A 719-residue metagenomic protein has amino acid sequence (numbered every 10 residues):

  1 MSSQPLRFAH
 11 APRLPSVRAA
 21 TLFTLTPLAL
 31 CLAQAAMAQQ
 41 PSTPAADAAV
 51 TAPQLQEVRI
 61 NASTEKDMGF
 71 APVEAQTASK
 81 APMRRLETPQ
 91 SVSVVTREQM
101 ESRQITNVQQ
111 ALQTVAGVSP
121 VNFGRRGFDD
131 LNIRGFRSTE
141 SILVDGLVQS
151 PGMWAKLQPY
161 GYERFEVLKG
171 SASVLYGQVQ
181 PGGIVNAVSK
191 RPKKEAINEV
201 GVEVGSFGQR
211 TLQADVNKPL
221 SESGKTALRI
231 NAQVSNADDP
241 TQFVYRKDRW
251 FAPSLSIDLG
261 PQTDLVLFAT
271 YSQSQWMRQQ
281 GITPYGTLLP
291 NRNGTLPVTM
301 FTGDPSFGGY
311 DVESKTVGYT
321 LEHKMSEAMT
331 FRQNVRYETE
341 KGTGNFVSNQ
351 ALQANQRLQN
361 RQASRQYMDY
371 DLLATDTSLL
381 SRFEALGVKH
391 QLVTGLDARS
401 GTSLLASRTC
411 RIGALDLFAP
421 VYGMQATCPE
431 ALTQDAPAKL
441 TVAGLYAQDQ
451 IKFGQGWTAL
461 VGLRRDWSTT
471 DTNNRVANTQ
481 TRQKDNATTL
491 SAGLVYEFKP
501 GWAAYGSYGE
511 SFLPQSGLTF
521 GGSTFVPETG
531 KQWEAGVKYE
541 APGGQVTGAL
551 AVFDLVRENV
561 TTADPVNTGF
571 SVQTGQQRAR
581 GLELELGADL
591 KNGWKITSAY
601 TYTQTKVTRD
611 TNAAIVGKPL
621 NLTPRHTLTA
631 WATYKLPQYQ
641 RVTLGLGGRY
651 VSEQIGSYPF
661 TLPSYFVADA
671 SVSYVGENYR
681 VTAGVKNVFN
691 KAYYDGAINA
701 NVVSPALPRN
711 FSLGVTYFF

Functional and structural regions predicted by a protein language model:
L55-A196, V200, A535, N699: Acidic, small-polar-rich N-terminal luminal/periplasmic segments of exported/outer-membrane proteins
P151, Y160-E163, V174-P253, L259-T263 (+2 more regions): Outer-membrane beta-barrel translocator/receptor signature
S235-D239, F251-D258, Q262-K324, T339-Y370 (+2 more regions): Acidic/polar loop-and-plug regions of large Gram-negative outer-membrane beta-barrel proteins
D258, Y370, K389-V393, D397-G401 (+3 more regions): Structural signature of Gram-negative outer-membrane beta-barrels, strongest in the C-terminal barrel of TonB-dependent
V317-E340, Q362-N473: Face-selective signature of the C-terminal outer-membrane beta-barrel domain
L321-K324, T330-R336, E340-F346, P527-D589 (+1 more regions): Membrane-embedded beta-barrel scaffold of Gram-negative outer-membrane proteins
Q573-Y658, A692, G714-F718: Gram-negative outer-membrane beta-barrel transporters
R649-S657, S673-F719: C-terminal beta-signal and adjacent terminal beta-strands/loops of Gram-negative outer-membrane beta-barrel proteins
